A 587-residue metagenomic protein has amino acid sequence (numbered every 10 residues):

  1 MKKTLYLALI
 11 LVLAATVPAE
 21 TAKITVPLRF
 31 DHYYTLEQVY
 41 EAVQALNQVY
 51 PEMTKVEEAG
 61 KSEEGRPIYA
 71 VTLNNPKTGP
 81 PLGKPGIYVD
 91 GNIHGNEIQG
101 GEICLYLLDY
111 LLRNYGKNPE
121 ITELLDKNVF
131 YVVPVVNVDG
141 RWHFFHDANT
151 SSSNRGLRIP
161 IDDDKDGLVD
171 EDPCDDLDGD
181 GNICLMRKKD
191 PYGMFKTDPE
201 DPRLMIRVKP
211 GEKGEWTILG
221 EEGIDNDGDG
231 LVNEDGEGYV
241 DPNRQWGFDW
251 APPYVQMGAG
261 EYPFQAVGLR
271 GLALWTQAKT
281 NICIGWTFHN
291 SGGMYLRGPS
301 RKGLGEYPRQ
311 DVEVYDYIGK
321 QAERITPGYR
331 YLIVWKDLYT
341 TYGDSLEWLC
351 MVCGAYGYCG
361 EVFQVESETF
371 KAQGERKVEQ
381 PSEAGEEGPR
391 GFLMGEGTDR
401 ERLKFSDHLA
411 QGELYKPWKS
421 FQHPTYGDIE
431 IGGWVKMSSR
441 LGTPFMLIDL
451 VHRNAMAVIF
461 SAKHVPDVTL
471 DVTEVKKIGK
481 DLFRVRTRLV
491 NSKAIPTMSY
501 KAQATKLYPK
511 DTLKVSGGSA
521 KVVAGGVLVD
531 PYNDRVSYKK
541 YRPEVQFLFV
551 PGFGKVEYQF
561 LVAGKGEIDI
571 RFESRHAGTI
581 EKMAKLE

Functional and structural regions predicted by a protein language model:
T4-A14: Sec-dependent N-terminal signal peptides
E20-D31, V89-G91, W250-V255: Acidic/histidine-rich, surface-exposed loop or edge segments in extracytoplasmic proteins
T21-P67, D449, T473: Short glycine- and acidic-rich boundary segments immediately preceding or forming the N-terminal edge of structured
P67, Y131-V133, D139, F145-H146 (+8 more regions): Metallocarboxypeptidase
A70-P80, N92: Short beta-strand-to-loop junctions in surface cap/lid or active-site-entrance loops
G100-H146: Short helix-loop-beta-strand segments that form the rim/entrance of peptidase-like active sites
D162-D166, D178-D180, D225-D229: Acidic carboxylate motifs that coordinate Ca2+ or other divalent cations, activating on Asp/Glu
R486, V490-E587: C-terminal beta-sandwich/jelly-roll accessory domains of carbohydrate-active enzymes
